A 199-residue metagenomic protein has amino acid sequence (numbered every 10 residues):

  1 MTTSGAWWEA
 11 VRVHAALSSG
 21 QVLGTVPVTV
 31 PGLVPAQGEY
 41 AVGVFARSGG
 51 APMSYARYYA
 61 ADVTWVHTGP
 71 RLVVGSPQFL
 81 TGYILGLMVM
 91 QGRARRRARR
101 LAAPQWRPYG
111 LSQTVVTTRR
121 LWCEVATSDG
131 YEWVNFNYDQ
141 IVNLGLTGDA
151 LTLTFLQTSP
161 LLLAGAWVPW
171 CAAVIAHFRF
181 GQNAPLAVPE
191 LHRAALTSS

Functional and structural regions predicted by a protein language model:
T3-L23, V28-V42, R47, M53 (+6 more regions): Acidic, Ser/Thr- and proline-rich intrinsically disordered linker/docking segments of eukaryotic scaffolds
T114-V116: Mid-length scaffold segments of soluble, non-membrane domains
T118-R120: Short, hydrophobic/aromatic-rich segments at coil-to-beta transitions
